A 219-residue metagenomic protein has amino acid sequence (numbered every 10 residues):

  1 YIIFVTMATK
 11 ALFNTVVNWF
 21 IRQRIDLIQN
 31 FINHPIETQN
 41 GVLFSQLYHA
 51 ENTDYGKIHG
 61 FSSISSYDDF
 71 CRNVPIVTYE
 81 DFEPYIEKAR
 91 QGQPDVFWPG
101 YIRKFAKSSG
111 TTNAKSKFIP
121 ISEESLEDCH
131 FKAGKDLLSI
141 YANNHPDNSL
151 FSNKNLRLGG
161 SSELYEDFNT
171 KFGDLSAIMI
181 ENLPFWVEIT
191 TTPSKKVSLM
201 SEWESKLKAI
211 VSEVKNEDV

Functional and structural regions predicted by a protein language model:
Y1-T6: Short, Lys/Arg-enriched N-terminal segments with co-localized hydrophobic residues within the first ~10-30 amino acids
A8-T38, F44-V219: Active-site phosphate/ATP/adenylate-binding loop shared across adenylate-forming ligases
